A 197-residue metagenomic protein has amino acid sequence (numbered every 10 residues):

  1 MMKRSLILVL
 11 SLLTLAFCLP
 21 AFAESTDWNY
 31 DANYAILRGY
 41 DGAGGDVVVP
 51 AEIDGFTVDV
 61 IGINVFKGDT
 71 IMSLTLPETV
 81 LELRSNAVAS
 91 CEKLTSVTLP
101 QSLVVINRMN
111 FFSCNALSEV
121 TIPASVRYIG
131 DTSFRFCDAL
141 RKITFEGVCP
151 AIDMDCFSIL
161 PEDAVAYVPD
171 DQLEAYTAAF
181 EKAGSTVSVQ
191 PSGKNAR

Functional and structural regions predicted by a protein language model:
M1-L10: Positively charged n-region of N-terminal signal peptides that target proteins for export
V9-C18: Bacterial N-terminal signal peptides
F22-Y34, G42-D59, D69-E82, C91-V105 (+4 more regions): Structural signature of tandem-repeat unit edges
G62-V65, R84-A87, N107-N110, G130-S133 (+1 more regions): Consensus positions within tandem repeat domains that build extended binding/scaffold surfaces
